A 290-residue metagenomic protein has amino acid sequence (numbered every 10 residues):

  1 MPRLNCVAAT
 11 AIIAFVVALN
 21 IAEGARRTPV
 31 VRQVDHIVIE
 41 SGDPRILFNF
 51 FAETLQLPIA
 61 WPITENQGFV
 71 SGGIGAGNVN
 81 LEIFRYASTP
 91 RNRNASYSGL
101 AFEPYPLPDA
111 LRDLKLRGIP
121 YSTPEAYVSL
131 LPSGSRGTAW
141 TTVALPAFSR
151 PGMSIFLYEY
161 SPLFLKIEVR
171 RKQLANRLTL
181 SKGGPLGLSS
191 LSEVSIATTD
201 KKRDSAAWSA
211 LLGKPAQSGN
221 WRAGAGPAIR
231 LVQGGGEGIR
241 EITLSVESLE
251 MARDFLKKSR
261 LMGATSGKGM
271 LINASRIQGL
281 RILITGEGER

Functional and structural regions predicted by a protein language model:
M1-C6: Positively charged n-region of N-terminal signal peptides that target proteins for export
A8-N20: Bacterial N-terminal signal peptides
A22-G24: Boundary at the C-terminal end of the N-terminal hydrophobic targeting segment
R26-R85, N94-Y97: An N-terminus-focused feature that recognizes amino-terminal "leader" regions
R32-G42, G72-I74, P90-R117, S190-D200 (+2 more regions): Vicinal oxygen chelate
V34-S41, S161-L165, Q173-Q217, W221: Surface-exposed interaction/gating patches
P44-P58, D109-R117, D200-P215, A252-K258: Amphipathic alpha-helical segments
L111-G187, Q217-N220, G226-Q233, R253-R290: Vicinal oxygen chelate
